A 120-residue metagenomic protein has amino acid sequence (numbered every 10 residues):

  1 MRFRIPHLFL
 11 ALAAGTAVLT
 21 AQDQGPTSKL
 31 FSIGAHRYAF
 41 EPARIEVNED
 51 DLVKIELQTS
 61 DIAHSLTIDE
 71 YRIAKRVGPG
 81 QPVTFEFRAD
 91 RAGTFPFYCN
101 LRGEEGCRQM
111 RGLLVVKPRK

Functional and structural regions predicted by a protein language model:
M1-F9: Bacterial N-terminal signal peptides that target proteins for export
A11-A21: Hydrophobic h-region of N-terminal signal peptides that target proteins for export in Gram-negative bacteria
D23-P26, V77-K120: Extracellular/periplasmic metallocenter environments
Q24-L52: N-terminal edge beta-strand
A43-I45, R72-R76, E86: Beta-strand-rich interaction surfaces with strong enrichment in secreted/lumenal proteins
L52-Q58: Short edge beta-strand/loop segments characteristic of extracellular beta-sandwich folds
T59-A63: Short proline/glycine-enriched turn/loop motifs at strand-loop junctions of beta-rich domains
H64-E70: Change to "...patches in solvent-exposed regions of secreted, membrane-anchored, or virion-exposed structural
